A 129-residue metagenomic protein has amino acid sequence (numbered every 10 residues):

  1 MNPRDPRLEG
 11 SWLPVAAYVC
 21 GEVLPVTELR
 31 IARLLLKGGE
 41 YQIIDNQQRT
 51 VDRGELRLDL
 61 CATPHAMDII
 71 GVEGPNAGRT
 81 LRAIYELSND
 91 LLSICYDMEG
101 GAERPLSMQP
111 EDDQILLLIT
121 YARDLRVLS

Functional and structural regions predicted by a protein language model:
M1-R4, E111-D112: Intrinsic-disorder/low-complexity regions
N2, P14-L29, E40-S107, V127: Contiguous, well-ordered beta-strand patches that form the walls/edges of small beta-barrel/beta-sandwich domains
P6-S11: Short structural boundary motif marking the start of a folded domain
S88, L118-I119: Extended hydrophobic/Leu-rich segments
P110-D113, I119: Extended, charge-rich alpha-helical interface modules
I119-L128: Short beta-strand-to-coil "C-cap" segments at the C-terminal boundary of structured domains/repeats, marking
